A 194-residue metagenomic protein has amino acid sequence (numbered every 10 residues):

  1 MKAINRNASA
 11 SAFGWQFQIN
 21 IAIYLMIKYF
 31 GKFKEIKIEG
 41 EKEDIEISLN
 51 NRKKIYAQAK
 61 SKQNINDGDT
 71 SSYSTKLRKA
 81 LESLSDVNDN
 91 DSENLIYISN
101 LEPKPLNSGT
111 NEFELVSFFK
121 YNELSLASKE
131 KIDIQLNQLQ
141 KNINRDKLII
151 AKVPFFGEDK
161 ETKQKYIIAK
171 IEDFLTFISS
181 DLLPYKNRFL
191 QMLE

Functional and structural regions predicted by a protein language model:
M1-S9, S61-E194: Acidic metal-coordinating catalytic centers involved in nucleic-acid phosphodiester chemistry
A12, Q16-E82: Catalytic centers of nucleases
